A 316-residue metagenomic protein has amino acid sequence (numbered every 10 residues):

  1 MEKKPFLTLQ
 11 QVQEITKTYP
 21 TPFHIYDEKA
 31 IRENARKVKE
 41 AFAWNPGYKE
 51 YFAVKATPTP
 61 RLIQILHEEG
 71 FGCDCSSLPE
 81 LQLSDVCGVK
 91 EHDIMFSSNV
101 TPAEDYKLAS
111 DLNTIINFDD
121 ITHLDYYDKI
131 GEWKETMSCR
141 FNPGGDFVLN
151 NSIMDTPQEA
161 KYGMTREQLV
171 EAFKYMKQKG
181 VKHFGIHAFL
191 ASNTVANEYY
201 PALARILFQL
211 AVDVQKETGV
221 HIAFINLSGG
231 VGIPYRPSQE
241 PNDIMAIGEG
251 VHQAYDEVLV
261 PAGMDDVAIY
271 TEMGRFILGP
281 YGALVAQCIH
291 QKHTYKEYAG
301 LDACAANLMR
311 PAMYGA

Functional and structural regions predicted by a protein language model:
M1-E135, K174-K182, K216, H221: A charged N-terminal "starter" segment
L9, L259, M264-A316: Charged (often Lys/Glu-rich) extended helix/loop segments that serve as interaction or gating elements
I31, K55, S77, A109 (+5 more regions): Conserved, mostly hydrophobic/aromatic
S76-P79, S97-V100, T136-S152, H183-A188 (+1 more regions): Non-cysteine beta-strand/loop elements that form the S-adenosyl-L-methionine
D120-K182: Conserved anion-binding
L190-A191, I225-G232, T271-R275: Glycine-rich beta-strand-to-loop/alpha-helix junction loops that act as flexible
A196-L203, P234-I247, L278-H290: Short glycine/threonine-rich loop-to-helix capping motif typified by GTGT followed within a few residues by an Asp-Pro
L207-L210, I247-L259: Alpha-helix-loop-beta-strand connector modules within alpha/beta enzyme cores
